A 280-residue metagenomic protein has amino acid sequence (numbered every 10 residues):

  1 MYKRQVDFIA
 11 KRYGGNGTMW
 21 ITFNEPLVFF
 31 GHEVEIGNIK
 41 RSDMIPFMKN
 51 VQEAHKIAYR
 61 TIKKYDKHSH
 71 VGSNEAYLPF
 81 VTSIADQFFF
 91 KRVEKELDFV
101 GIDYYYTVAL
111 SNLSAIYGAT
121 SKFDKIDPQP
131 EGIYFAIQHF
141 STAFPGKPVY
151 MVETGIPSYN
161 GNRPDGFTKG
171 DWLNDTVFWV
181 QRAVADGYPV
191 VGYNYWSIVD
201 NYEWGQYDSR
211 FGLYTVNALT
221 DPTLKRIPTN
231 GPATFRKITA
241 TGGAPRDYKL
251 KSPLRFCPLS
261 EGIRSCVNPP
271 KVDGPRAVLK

Functional and structural regions predicted by a protein language model:
M1-P164, L173-A277: Active-site region of glycoside hydrolase catalytic domains
